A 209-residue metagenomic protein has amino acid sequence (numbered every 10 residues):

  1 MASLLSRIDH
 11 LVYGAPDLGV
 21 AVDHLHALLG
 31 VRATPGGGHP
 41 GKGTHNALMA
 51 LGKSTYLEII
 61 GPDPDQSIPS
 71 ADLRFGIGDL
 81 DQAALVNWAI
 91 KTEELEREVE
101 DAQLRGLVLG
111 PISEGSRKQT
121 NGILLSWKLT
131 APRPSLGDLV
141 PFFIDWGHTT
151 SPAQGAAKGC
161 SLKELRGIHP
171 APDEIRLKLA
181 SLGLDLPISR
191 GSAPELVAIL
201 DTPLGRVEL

Functional and structural regions predicted by a protein language model:
A2-I8, Y13-T34, L51-L209: Glyoxalase I/VOC metalloenzyme domain signal
H39-K42, R117-Q119: A short beta-turn/loop motif at secondary-structure boundaries
P40-H45, A193-E195: Beta-rich nucleic-acid/ligand-interaction surfaces
A47-M49: Short beta-strand scaffold segments in enzyme catalytic cores
